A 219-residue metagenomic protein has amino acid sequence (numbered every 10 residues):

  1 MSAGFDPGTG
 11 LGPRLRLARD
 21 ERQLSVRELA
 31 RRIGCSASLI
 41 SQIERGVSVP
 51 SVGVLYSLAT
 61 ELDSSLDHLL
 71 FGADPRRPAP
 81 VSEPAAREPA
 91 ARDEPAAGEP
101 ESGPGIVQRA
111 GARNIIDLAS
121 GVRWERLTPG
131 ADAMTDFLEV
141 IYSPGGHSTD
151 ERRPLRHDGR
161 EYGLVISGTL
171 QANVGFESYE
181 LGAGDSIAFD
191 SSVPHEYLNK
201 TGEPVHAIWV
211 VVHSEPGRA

Functional and structural regions predicted by a protein language model:
P13-R32: Short basic helix-loop element that most often maps to the first helix and adjoining turn of HTH DNA-binding modules
C35-S48: Recognition helix of helix-turn-helix/homeodomain-like DNA-binding domains that insert into the DNA major groove
G53-H68, D74: DNA major-groove recognition helix of helix-turn-helix/homeodomain DNA-binding modules
G72-S120: Short, charged recognition helix plus adjacent turn of helix-turn-helix-like nucleic-acid-binding domains
A110-R152, W209-V211: A short glycine-rich, His/Asp/Glu-containing loop-to-beta-strand
V122-R123, A133, G182-A183, S191-G217: Ligand-binding loop in jelly-roll beta-barrel domains
S148, Q171, I187, S192-Y197: Histidine-centered metal-chelating micro-motifs
T149-D158, Y162-A183: A short beta-strand-loop-beta hairpin characteristic of the jelly-roll/cupin
